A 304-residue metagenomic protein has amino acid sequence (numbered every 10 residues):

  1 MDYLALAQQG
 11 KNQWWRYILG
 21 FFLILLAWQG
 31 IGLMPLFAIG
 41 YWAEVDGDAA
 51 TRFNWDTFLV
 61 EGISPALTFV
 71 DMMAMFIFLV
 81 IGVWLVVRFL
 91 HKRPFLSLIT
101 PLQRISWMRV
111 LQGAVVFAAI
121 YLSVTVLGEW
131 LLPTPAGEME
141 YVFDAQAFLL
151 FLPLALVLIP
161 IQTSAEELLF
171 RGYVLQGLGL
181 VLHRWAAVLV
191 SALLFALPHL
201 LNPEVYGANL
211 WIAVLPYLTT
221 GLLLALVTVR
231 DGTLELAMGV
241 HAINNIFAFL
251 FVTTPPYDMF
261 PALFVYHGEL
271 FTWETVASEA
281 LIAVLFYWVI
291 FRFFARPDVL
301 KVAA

Functional and structural regions predicted by a protein language model:
M1-P94, A262-A304: N-terminal, membrane-interfacial amphipathic/helix-forming hydrophobic leader that caps and precedes the first
Q13-F21, S64, T68-M72, F76 (+9 more regions): Residue-level signature of transmembrane alpha-helical entry/exit and packing/kink sites in multi-pass membrane
F22, L127, L193-L194: Hydrophobic residues within the alpha-helical transmembrane core of Major Facilitator Superfamily
L26-I31, I77, A118-A119, I243-A248: Membrane-embedded alpha-helical segments of transport systems, primarily multispan ion/solute transporters
G32-G40, S123-E129, A248-V252: C-terminal TM-helix exit segments that contain a strictly Trp-centered aromatic cap at the helix terminus
G40-E44, H91, G128, L132-A136 (+4 more regions): Short helix-capping/hinge motifs at transmembrane helix termini and TM-loop junctions
L59-A66, V70, F95-A165, L175 (+1 more regions): Juxtamembrane helix-loop-helix connectors linking adjacent transmembrane helices in multi-pass membrane enzymes
F151-A304: Transmembrane helix-loop-helix hairpins at the membrane interface of multi-pass integral membrane proteins
